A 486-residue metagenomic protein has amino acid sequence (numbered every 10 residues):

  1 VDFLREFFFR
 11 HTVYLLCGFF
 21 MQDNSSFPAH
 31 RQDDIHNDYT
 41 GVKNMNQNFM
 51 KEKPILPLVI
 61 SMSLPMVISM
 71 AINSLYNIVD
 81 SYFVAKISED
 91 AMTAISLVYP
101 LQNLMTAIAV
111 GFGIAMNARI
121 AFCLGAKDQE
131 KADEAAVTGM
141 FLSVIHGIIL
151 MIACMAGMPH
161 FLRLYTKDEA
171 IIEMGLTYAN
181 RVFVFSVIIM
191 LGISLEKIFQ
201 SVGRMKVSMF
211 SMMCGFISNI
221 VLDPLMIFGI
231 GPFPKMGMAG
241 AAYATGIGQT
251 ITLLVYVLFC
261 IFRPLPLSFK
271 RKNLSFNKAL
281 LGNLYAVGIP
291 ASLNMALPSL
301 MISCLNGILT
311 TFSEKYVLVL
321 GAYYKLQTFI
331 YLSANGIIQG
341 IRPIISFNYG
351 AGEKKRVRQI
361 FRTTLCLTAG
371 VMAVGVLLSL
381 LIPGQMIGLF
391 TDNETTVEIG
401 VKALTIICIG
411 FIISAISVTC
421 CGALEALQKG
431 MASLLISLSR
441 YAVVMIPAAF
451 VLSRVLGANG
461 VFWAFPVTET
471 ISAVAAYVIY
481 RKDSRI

Functional and structural regions predicted by a protein language model:
Y14, F20, N24-S63, I120-V187 (+3 more regions): Short alpha-helical transmembrane segments in multi-pass integral membrane proteins
M50-Y82, K86-I87, P100-A115, R119 (+5 more regions): N-terminal transmembrane alpha-helices
S61-D80, R181, G215, G248-T252 (+4 more regions): Transmembrane helical elements of multi-pass membrane transporters/channels
A71, L75-T93, L162-E169, L225-M236 (+4 more regions): Helix-terminus/linker motif at the lipid-water interface of multi-pass membrane proteins
M92-I152, I189-S208, N306, V319-P383 (+1 more regions): Small-residue-rich hydrophobic transmembrane alpha-helices
L104-A107, N219-P224, L253-V257, F329-L332 (+3 more regions): Hydrophobic transmembrane alpha-helices of multi-pass small-molecule transporters
G113, N117, V182-Q200, S208-N219 (+5 more regions): Short runs within selected transmembrane alpha-helices of multi-pass transporters and secretion channels
C154, K197, D223, I227 (+8 more regions): Structural signal for membrane-spanning alpha-helices in multi-pass inner-membrane proteins, emphasizing helix cores
